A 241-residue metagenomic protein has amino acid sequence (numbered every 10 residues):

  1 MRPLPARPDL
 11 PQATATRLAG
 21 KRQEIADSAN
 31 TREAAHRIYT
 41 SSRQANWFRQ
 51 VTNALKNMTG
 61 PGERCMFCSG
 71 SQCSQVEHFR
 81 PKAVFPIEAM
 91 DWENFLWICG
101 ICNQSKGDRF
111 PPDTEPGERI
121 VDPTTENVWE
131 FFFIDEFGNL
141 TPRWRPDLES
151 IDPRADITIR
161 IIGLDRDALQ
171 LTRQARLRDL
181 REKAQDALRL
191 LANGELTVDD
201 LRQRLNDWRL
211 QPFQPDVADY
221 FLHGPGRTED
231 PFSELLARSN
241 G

Functional and structural regions predicted by a protein language model:
M1-N30, N46, G241: Mixed-charge, low-complexity interaction segments
A19-R64, P86-A89: Short, charged surface segments at domain edges that flank catalytic/cofactor-binding sites
R64-W97, K106-P123: Histidine-centered nuclease catalytic patch
F110-L188: Conserved, surface-exposed functional patches that form binding/active-site neighborhoods
D156-G241: C-terminal, charged low-complexity interaction regions
